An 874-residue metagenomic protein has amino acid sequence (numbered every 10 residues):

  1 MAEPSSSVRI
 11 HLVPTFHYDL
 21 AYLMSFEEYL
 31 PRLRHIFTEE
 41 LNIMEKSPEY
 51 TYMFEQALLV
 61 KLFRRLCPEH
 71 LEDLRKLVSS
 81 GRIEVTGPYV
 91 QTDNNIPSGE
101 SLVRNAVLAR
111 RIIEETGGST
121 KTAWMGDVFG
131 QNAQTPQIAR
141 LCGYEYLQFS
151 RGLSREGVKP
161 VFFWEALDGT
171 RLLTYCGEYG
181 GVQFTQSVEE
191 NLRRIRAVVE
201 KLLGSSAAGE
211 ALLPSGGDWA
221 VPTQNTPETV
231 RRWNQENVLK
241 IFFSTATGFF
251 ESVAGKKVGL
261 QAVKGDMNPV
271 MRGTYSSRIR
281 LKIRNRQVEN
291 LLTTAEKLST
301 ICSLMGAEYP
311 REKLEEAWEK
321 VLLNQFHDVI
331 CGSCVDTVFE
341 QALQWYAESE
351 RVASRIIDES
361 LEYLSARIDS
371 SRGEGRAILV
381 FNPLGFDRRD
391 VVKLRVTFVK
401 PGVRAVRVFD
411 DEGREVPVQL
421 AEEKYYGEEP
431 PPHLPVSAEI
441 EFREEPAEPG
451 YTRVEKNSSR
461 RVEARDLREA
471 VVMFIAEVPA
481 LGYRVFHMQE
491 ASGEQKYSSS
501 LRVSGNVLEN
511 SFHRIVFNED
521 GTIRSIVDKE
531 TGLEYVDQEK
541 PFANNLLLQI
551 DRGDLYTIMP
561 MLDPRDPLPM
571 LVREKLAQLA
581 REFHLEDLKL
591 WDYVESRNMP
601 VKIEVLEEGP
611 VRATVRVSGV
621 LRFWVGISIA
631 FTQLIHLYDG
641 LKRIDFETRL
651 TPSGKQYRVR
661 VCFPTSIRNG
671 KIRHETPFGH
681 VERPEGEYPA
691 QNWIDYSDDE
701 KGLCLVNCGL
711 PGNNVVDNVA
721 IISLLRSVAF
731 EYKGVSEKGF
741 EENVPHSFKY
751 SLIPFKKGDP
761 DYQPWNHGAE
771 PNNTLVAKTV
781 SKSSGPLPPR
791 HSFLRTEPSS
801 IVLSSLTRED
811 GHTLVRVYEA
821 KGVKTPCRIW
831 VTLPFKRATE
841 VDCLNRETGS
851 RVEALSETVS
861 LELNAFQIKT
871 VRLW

Functional and structural regions predicted by a protein language model:
M1-H11, F16, E289-D411, E415-E428 (+3 more regions): Histidine-centered catalytic/metal-binding microenvironments
M1-R104, I112-E114, L141-Y144, Q261-V263 (+2 more regions): N-terminal catalytic cores of secreted or lumenal carbohydrate-active enzymes
P14, S47, Y52-V60, R140 (+11 more regions): C-terminal domain-boundary segment and adjacent tail
F16-R32, E55-R64, G87-V103, G118-G130 (+4 more regions): The substrate-binding groove and active-site-proximal loops of carbohydrate-active enzymes, especially glycoside
D73-S80, N132-Q183: Surface-exposed loop and adjacent secondary-structure segments within mature catalytic domains
L102-L141, R196-L212: CE4/NodB-like, metal-dependent polysaccharide N-deacetylase domain that modifies extracellular/periplasmic N-acetylated
T135-I138, P160, V188-N191, I195 (+5 more regions): C-terminal (or distal) subdomains of carbohydrate-active enzymes
P160-A211, S215: Alpha-amylase-like alpha-glycosidases and glucanotransferases acting on alpha-linked glucans and related
